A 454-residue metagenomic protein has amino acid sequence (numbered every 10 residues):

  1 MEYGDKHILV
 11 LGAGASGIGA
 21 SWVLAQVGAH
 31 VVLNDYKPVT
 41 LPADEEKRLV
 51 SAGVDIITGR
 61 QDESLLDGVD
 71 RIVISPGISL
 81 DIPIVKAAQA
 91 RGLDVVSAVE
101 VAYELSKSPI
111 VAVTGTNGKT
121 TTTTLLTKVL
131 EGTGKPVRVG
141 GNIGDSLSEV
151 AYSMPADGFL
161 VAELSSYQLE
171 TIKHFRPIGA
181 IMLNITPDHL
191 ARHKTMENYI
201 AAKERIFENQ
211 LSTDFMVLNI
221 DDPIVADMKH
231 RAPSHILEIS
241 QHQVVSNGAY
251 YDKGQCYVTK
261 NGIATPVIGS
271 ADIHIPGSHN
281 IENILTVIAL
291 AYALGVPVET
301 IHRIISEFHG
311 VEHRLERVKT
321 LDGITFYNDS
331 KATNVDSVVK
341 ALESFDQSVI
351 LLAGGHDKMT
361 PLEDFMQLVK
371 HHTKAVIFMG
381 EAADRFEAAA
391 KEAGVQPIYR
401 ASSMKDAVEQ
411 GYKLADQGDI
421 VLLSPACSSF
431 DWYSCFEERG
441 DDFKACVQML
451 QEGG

Functional and structural regions predicted by a protein language model:
M1-S97, P276, G453: N-terminal leader/targeting and accessory segments in enzymes
E2-H7, G17-V27, I268-T373: Nucleotide phosphate-binding/pyrophosphate-handling subdomain across enzymes that bind or process nucleotide phosphates
L24, I72, V113, N142 (+12 more regions): Residue-level signal for inorganic ion chemistry
A25-Q26, K47, E63-D67, P76-I220 (+5 more regions): Phosphate-binding loop of NTP-binding sites
H30-D35, V139, V161, E238 (+1 more regions): Short beta-strand "acidic-cap" motif of Rossmann-like dinucleotide-binding folds
H30-K37, M216-I220, L352-A353, H372-E381: Short internal beta-strands
E45-K47, E363-D419, G454: C-terminal helical cap/extension that packs against the catalytic core of soluble nucleotide-cofactor enzymes
G59-R60, V96-E100, P233-Y251, I304-S306 (+2 more regions): Beta-strand->loop->alpha-helix junctions that form or flank phosphate-binding loops in nucleotide-handling enzymes
